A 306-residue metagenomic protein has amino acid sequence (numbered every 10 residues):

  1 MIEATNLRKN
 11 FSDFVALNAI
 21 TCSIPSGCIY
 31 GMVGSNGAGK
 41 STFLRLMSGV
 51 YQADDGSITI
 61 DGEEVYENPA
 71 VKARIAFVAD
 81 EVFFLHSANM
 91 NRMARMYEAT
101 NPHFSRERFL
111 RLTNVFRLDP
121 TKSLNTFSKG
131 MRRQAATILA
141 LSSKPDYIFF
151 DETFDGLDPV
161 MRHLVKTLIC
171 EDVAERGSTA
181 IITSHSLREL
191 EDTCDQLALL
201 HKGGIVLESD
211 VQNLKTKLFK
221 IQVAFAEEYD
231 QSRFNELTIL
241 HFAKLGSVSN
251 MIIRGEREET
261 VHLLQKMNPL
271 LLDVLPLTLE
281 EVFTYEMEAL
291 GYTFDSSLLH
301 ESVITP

Functional and structural regions predicted by a protein language model:
I2-A4, K9-D195, L199-H201, L207: ABC transporter nucleotide-binding domains
V15, C28, E227-Y229, R257-E259 (+1 more regions): Residues that cap or initiate secondary-structure elements
V65-Y66, E98, T113, R233-N235 (+1 more regions): Alpha-helix C-terminal capping segments
N89, D210, L275-T278: Short loop/turn segments at beta->alpha junctions
I148-T153, E228-S232, E258-V261: Short, surface-exposed beta-strand/loop "edge" segments at domain boundaries and coil↔beta transitions
V165-E256: ABC transporter nucleotide-binding domain
I252-P306: C-terminal coupling/interaction segments
